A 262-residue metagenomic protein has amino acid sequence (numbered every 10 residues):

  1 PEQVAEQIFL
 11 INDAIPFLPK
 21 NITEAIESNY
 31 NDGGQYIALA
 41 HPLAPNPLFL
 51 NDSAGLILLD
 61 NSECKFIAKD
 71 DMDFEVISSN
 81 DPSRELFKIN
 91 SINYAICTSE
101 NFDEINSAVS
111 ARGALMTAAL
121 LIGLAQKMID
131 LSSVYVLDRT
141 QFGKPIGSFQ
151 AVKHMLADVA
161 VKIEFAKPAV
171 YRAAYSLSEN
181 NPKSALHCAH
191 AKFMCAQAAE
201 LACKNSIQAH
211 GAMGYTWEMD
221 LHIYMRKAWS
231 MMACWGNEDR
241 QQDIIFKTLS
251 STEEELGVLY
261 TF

Functional and structural regions predicted by a protein language model:
P1-E75, F246: Glycine-rich flavin
N21, A25-G34, A108-F262: Alpha-helical interface subdomain recognition
N31, L48-N51, S79-S83, S107-S110: Solvent-exposed alpha-helices and their adjacent loops that cap or buttress functional pockets in soluble metabolic
P47-L48, C97-S99, Q126: Short helix/loop capping segments that flank catalytic or ligand/cofactor-binding pockets
D52-S53, N61, D70, P82-E85 (+2 more regions): A generic structural signal for well-ordered coil/turn residues at beta-strand boundaries that shape enzyme active-site
L56-I57, I89, A125, A166: Residue-level signal for inorganic ion chemistry
I67-K69, S99-N101, A118: A short secondary-structure junction signal
P82-R112: A short, charged helix-loop
